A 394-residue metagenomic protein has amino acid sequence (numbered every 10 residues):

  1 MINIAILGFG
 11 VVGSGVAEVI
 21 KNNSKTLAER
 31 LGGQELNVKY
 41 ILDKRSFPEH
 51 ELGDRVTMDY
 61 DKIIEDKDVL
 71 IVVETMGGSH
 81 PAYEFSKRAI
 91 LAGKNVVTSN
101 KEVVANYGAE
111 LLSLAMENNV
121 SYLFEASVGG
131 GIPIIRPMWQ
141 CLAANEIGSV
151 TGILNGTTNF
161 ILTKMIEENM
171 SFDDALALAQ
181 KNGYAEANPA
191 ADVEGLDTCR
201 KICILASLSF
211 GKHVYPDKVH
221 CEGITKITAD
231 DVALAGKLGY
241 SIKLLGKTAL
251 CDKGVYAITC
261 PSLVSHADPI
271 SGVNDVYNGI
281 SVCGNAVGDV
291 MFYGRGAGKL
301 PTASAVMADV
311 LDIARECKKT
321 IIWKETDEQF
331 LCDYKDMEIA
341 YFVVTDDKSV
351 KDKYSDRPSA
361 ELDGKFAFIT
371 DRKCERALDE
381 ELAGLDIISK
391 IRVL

Functional and structural regions predicted by a protein language model:
M1-L91: N-terminal glycine-/serine-/threonine-rich beta1-alpha1-beta2 phosphate-ribose binding loop of Rossmann-like
L7, V11, G15, L36 (+14 more regions): Conserved active-site and cofactor/substrate-binding residues in soluble primary-metabolism enzymes
V69, M116-D197, I204: Rossmann-like NAD(P)H-binding beta-loop-alpha module
A82-R88, A92, K101-W139: Rossmann-fold NAD(P)-binding glycine/threonine-rich loop
V96-V97: A short hydrophobic/small-residue beta-strand
L176-G272, Y277-G279: Substrate-binding/catalytic subdomain of NAD(P)-dependent oxidoreductase enzymes
P269-E325, Q329-D336: ATP-dependent carboxylate/acyl-activation modules
V310-L394: A conserved regulatory-domain signal marking ACT and ACT-like small-molecule sensing domains and adjacent regulatory
